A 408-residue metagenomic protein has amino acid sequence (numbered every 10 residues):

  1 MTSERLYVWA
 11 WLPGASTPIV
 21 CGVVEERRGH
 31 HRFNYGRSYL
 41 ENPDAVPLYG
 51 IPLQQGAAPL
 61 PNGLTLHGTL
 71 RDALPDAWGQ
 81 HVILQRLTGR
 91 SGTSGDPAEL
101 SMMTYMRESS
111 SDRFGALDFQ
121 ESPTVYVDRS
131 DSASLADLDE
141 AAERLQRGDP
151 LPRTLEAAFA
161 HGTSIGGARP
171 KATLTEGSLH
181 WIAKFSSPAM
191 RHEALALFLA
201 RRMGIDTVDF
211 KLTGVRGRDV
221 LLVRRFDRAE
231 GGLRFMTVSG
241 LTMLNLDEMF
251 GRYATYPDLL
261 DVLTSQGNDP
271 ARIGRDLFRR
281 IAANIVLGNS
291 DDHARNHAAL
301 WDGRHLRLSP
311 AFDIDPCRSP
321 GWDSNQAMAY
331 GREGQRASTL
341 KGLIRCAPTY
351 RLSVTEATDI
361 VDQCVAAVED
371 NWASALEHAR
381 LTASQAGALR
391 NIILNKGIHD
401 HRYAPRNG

Functional and structural regions predicted by a protein language model:
M1-A294, A298-G408: Phosphate/dinucleotide-binding and metal-coordinating scaffold of catalytic cores in nucleotide-dependent enzymes
